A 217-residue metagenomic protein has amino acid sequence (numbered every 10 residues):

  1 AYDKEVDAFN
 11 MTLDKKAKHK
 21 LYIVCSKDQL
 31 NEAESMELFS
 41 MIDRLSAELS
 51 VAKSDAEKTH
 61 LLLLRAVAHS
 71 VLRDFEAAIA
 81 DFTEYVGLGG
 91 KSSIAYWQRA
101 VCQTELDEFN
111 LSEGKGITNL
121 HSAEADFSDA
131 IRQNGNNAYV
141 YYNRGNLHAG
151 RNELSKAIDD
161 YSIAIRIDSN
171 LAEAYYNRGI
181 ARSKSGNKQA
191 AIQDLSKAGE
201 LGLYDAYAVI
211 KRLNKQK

Functional and structural regions predicted by a protein language model:
K4-V6, N10-K217: Alpha-helical tetratricopeptide repeat
